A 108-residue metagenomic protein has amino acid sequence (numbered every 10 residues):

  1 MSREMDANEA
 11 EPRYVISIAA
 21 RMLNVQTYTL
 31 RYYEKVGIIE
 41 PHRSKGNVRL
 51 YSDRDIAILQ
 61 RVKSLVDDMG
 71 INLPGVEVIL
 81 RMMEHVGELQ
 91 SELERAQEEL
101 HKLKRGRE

Functional and structural regions predicted by a protein language model:
M1-D6, E84-E108: C-terminal regulatory/oligomerization modules of transcriptional regulators
M1-S64: Basic helix-turn-helix/winged-helix DNA-binding cores and closely related short helical interaction motifs
P12, I71, R105-E108: Extended, charge-rich alpha-helical interface modules
Y28-T29, I38-E40, V78-V86, L93: A generic structured-segment signal
A57-E88: A short, Lys/Arg-enriched interface patch at domain edges and termini
